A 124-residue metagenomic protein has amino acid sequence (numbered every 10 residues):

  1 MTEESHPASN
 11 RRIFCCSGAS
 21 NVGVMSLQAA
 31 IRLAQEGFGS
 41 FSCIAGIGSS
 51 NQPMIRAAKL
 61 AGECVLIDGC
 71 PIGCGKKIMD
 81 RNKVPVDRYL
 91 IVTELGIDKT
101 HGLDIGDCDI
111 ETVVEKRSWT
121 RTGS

Functional and structural regions predicted by a protein language model:
M1-S124: Iron-sulfur-associated redox domains of electron-transfer enzymes in respiratory and anaerobic energy metabolism
